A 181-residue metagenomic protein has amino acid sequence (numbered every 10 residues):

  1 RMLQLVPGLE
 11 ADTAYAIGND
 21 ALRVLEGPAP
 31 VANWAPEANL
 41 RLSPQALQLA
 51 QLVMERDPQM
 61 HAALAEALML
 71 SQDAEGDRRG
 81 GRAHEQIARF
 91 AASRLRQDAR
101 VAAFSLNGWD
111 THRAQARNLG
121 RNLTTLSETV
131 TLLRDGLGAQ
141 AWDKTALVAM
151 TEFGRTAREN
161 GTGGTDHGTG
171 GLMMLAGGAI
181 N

Functional and structural regions predicted by a protein language model:
R1-Q140, R158, L172-A176, I180-N181: Feature for exported/extracytoplasmic and membrane-associated proteins, marking the mature portion
T145-G154: Acidic/histidine-rich, metal-coordinating catalytic segments
G161-G164: Short proline/glycine-enriched turn/loop segments at secondary-structure junctions
H167: Phosphate-handling catalytic cores of nucleic-acid transaction enzymes
